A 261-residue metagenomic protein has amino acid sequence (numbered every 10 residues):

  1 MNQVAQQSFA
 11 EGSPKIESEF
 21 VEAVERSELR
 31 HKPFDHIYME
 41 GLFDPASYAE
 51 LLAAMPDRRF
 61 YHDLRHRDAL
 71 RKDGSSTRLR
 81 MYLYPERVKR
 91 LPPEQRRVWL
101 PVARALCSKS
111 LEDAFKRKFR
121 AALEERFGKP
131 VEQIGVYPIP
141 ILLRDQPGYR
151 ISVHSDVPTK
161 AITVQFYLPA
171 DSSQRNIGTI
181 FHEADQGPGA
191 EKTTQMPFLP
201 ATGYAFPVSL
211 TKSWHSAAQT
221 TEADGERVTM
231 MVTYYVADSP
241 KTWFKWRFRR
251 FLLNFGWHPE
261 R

Functional and structural regions predicted by a protein language model:
M1-G12, V98-A114, T163-Y167, T233: Short, Φ-rich (hydrophobic/aromatic) sequence segments
M1-M81, F255-R261: N-terminal auxiliary "cap/dimerization" subdomain that precedes the catalytic jelly-roll/cupin core of mononuclear
N2-Q3, G148, S155-A161, L168-R261: Catalytic core of Fe(II)/2-oxoglutarate
E28-P33, M39-D57, C107-A122, D145-Q146 (+3 more regions): Catalytic cores of PAPS-dependent sulfotransferases and nucleotide-sugar/CMP/GDP-dependent glycosyltransferases
I37, R96-S110, R150-I151, G189-T193 (+1 more regions): Active-site rim elements
M39, P138, I162-V164, M230: Hydrophobic residues positioned within well-ordered beta-strands of beta-sheet architectures
L79-P138: Signature of the catalytic double-stranded beta-helix
R120-V136, I141-I162: A contiguous catalytic/ligand-binding core that recognizes phosphate-bearing ligands
